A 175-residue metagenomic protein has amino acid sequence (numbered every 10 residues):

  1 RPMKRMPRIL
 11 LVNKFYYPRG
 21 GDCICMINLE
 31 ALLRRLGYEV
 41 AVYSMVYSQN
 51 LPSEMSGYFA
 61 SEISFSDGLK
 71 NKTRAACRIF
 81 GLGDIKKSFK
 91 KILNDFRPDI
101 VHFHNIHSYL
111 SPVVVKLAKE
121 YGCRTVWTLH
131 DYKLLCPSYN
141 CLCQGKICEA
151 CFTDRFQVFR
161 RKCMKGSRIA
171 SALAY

Functional and structural regions predicted by a protein language model:
M3-Q49, N94-F96, Y121-R124: N-terminal subdomain of nucleotide-sugar transferases
R19, N50, L110, L135-C136: Generic structural signal for helix capping and beta-alpha/helix-loop junctions
D22, G81-G83, H107: A conditional alpha-helix N-cap/helix-loop micro-motif detector
C23-I24, L51-S56, V114, P137-L142 (+1 more regions): Short aromatic-enriched loop/helix-cap "lid" or pocket-rim segments at secondary-structure transitions that line
M26, Y109-P112: Short, well-ordered alpha-helical microsegments
R35-I100, C141, Q157: A conserved catalytic-core segment of Leloir-type glycosyltransferases
S66-K72, W127-Y175: Acceptor-binding helix/loop patch of EC 2.4 sugar-transfer enzymes, predominantly nucleotide-sugar-dependent
K90-L110, C123-T128: Short N-terminal targeting/anchoring amphipathic segment
